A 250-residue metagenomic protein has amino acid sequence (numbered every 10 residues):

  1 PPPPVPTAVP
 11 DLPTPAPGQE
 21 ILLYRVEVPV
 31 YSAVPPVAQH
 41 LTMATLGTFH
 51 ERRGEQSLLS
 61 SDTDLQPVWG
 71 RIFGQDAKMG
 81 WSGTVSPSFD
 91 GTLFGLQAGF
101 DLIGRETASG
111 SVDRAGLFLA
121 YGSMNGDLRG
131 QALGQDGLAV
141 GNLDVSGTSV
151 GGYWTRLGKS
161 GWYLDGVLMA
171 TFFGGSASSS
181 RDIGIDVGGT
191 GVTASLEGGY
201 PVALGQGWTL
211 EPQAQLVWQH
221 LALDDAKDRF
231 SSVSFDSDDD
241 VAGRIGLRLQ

Functional and structural regions predicted by a protein language model:
P4-Q213, V217-W218, D224-A226, F230: Outer membrane beta-barrel translocator domains of Type V secretion systems
L204, H220, R229-Q250: Outer membrane beta-barrel transmembrane domains
